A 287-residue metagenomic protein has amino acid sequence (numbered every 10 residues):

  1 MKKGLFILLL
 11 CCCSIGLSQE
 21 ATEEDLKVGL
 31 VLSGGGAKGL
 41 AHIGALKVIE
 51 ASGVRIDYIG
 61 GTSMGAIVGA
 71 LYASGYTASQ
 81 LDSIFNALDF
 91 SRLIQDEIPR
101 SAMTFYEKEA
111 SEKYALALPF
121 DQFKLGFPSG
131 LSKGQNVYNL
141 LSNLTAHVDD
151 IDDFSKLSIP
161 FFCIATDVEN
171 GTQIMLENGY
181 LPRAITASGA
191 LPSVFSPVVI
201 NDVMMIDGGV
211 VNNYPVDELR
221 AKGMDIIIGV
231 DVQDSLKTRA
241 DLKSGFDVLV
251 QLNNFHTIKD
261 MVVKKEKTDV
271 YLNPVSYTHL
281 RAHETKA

Functional and structural regions predicted by a protein language model:
G4-C13: Sec-dependent N-terminal signal peptides
Q19-T62, A70-A287: Patatin-like phospholipase
A66: Catalytic nucleophile loop
